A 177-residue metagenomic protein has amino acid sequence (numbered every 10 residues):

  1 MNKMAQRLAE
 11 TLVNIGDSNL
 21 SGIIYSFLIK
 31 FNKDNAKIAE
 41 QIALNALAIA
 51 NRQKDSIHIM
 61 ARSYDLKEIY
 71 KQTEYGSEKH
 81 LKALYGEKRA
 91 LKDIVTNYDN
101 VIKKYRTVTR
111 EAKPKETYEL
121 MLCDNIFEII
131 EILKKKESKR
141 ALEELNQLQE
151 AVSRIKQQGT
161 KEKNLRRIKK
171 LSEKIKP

Functional and structural regions predicted by a protein language model:
M1-A9, I38-A46, H80-A90, R140-A151: Alpha-helical repeat scaffolds
A5, E10-L20, R52, N97-D99: N-terminal alpha-helical interaction modules that lie
A9-L12, A50, Y70, L91 (+3 more regions): Eukaryotic all-alpha helical interaction scaffolds
G16-K30, S56-Q72, E78, K82-K92 (+1 more regions): Amphipathic alpha-helical repeat scaffolds of TPR domains
D17, K33-A36, K54-S56, Q72-E78 (+3 more regions): Charged, low-complexity interaction regions
K37, K82, R89-K103, R110 (+5 more regions): Basic, mixed-charge low-complexity alpha-helical segments
A61-I69, R110, P114-E128, T160-K176: TPR/TPR-like alpha-solenoid helical repeat scaffolds
I94, I129-E137, P177: Amphipathic alpha-helical coiled-coil segments
